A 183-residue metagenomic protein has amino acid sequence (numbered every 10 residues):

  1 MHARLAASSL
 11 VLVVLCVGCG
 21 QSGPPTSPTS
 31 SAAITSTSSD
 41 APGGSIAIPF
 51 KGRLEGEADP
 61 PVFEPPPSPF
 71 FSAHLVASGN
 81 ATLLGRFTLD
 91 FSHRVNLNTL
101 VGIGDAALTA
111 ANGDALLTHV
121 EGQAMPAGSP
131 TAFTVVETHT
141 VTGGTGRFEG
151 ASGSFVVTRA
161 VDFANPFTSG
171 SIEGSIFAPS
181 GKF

Functional and structural regions predicted by a protein language model:
M1-S9: Bacterial N-terminal signal peptides that target proteins for export
L15-G18: C-terminal motif of bacterial Sec signal peptides marking the signal peptidase cleavage site
G23-P28, A32-F183: Beta-strand-enriched cores of mature, soluble protein domains
